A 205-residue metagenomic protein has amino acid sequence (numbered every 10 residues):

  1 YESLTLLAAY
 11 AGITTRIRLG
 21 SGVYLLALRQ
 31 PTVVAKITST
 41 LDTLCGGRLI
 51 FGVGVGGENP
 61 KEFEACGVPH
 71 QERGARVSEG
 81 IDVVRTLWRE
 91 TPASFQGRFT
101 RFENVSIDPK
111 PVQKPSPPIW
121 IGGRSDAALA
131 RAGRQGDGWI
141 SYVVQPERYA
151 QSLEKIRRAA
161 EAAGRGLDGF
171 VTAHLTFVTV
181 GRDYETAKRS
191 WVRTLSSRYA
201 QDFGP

Functional and structural regions predicted by a protein language model:
Y1-P205: Active-site-adjacent structural elements that line small-molecule/cofactor binding pockets in enzymes
